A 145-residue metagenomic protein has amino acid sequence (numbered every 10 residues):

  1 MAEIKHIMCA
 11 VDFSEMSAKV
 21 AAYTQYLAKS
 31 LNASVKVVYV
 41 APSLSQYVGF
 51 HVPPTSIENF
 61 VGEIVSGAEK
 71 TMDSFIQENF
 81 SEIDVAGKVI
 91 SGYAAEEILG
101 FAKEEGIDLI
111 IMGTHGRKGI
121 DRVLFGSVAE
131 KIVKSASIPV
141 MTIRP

Functional and structural regions predicted by a protein language model:
A2, S30, I76-I110: Structural beta-alpha unit
A2-P54: Small/aliphatic-rich secondary-structure junction motif
Q25, S74-Q77, E130: Active-site phosphate/pyrophosphate- and oxyanion-stabilizing loops and adjacent acidic/basic residues in soluble
V38, A86-I90, M141: General small-molecule cofactor/ligand-binding pocket signal
L44-S45, E97, G119: Generic structural signal for helix capping and beta-alpha/helix-loop junctions
T55-K70: A short acidic, glycine-rich active-site loop that binds or catalyzes chemistry on phosphate/adenosine moieties
G67, V89-Y93, H115: Short beta->alpha linker loops
F101-P145: Gly/Ser-rich helix-loop-strand patches that form or flank binding pockets for ribonucleotide-derived cofactors
